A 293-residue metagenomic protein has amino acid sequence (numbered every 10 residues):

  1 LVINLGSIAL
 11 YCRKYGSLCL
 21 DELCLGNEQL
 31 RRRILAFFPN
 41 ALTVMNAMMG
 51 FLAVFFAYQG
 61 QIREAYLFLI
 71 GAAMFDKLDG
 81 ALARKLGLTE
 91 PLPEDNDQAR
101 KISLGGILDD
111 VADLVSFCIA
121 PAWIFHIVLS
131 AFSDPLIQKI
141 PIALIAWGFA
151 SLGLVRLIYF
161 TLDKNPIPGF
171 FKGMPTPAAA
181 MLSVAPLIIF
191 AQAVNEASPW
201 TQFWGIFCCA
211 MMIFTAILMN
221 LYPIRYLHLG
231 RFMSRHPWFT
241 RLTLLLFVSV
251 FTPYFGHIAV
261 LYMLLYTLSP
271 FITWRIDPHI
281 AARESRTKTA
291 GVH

Functional and structural regions predicted by a protein language model:
L1-L35, D110-T252: A feature for the membrane-embedded catalytic helix bundles of lipid/isoprenoid biosynthetic enzymes
L1-T89, S116, T240, F247-A281 (+1 more regions): Topogenic membrane-insertion module of multi-pass membrane proteins
R31, A83-A112, I167-M174: Juxtamembrane helix-capping/reentrant segments at transmembrane boundaries
V44, M48, L78, S103 (+2 more regions): Short glycine/serine/threonine-biased micro-segments
L67, G71-F75, L108, A178 (+1 more regions): Hydrophobic faces of alpha-helical transmembrane segments in multi-pass integral membrane proteins
G71-D95, L144-I167: Solvent-exposed, charged interface segments at domain starts and junctions
M74, E94, I102-D109, D277-H293: Membrane-interface module
